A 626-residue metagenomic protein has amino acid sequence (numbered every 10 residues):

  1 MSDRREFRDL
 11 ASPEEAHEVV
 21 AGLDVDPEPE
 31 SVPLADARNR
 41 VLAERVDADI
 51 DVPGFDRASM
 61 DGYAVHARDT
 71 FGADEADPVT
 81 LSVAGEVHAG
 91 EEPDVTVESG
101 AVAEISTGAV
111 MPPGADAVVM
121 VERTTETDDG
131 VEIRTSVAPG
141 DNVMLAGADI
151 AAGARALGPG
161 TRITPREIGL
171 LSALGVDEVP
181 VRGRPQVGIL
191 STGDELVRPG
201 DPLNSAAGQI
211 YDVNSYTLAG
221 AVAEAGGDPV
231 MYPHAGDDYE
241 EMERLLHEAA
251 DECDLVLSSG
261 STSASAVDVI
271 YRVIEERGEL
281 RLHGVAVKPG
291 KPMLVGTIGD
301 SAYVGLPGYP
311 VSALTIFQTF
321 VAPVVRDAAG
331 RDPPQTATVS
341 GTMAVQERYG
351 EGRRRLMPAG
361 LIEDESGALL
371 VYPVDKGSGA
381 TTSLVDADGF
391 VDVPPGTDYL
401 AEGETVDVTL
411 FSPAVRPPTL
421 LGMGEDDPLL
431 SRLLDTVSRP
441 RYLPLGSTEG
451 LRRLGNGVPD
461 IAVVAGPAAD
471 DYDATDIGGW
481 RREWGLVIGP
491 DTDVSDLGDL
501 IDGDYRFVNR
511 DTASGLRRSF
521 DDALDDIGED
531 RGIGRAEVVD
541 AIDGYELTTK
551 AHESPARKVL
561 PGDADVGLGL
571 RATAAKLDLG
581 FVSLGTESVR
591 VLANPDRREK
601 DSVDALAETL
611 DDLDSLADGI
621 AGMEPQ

Functional and structural regions predicted by a protein language model:
M1-D77, R331-P358: Short, low-complexity N-terminal leaders and the immediately following helix N-cap/first helix
E6-D9, D177-L306, A313, P625: Helix-rich terminal scaffold detector
A11, V46, D61-M231, D364-K376 (+1 more regions): Short, glycine/charged-enriched hinge/interface segments at domain edges or termini
R57, G90, V273-R416: Flexible glycine/proline-rich
P373-E449, V458, L613-Q626: N-terminal hydrophobic or amphipathic helices and topogenic motifs
R481-E483, L579-E608: Periplasmic-binding protein-like
I488-F507: Flexible hinge/capping segments at coil-to-helix
G503-G532, E537, L610-Q626: Ligand-binding clefts/hinges and TM-proximal coupling segments of bilobed small-molecule sensing domains
